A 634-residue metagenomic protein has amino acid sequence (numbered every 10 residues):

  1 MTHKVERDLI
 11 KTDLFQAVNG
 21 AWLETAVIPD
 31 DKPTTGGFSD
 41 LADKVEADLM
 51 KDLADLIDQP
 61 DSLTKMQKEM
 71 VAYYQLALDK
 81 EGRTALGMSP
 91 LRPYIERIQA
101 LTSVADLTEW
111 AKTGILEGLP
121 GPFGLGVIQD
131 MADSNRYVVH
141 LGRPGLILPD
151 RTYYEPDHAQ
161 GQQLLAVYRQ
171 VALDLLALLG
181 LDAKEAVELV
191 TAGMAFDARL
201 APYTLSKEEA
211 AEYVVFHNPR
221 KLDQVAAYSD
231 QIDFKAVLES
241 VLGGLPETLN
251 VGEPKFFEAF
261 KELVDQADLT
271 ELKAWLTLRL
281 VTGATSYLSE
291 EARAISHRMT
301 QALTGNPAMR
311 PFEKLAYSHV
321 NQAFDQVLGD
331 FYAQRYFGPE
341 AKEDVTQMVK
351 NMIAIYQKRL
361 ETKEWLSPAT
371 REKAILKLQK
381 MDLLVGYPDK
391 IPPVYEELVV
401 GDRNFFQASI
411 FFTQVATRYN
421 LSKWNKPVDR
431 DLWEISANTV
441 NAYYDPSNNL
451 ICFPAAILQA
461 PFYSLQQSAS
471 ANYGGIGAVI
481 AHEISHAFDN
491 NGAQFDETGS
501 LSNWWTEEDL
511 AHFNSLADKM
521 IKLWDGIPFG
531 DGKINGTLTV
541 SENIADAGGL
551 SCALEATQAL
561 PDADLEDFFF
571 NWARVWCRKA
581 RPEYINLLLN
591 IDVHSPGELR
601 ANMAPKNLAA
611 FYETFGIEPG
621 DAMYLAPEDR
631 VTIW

Functional and structural regions predicted by a protein language model:
M1-H3, R7-L41, D150, L450 (+4 more regions): His/Glu-rich zincin catalytic helix
K4-E24, Y154-A177, V540, A547-C552: Hydrophobic/aromatic-rich, well-ordered segments within soluble, folded domains that form packed cores
D8-D13, A17-G82: Active-site-surrounding "flap" and adjacent substrate/cofactor-binding loops of secreted or lumenal enzymes, prototyped
T25-P29, I128, D150-T152, T204-S206 (+3 more regions): Short, solvent-exposed loop/turn and secondary-structure capping segments
D30-D52, K184-Y203, N472-A478, D564-F569: Short secondary-structure subsegments characteristic of cysteine-rich extracellular domains
K32, D61-M70, L181-A192, E208-V214 (+3 more regions): Short, glycine/acidic-rich hinge or "gate" loops at secondary-structure transitions that mediate conformational
A54-Q347, N351: Noncatalytic, helix-rich "gating/capping" subdomain that lines the substrate-entry/channel surface of large enzyme
Y228, N250, P254, N321-D325 (+1 more regions): Intrinsically disordered, low-complexity linker/terminal regions across diverse proteins
